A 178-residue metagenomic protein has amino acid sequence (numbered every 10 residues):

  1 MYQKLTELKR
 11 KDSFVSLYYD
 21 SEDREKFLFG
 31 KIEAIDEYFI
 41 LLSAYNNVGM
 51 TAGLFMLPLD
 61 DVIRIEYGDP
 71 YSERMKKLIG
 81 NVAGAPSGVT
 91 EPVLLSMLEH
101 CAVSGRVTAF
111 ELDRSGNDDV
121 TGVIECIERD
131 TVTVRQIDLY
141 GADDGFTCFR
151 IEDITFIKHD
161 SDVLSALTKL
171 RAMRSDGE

Functional and structural regions predicted by a protein language model:
M1-F27, I40-L41, Y45-N117, D138-E178: Short glycine-rich, low-complexity segments
V15-L17, I32, F110, I124 (+1 more regions): Hydrophobic beta-strand residues in large extracellular and virion-surface proteins
K26-E33, D119-C126: Short beta-strand-centered aromatic/proline hotspots
E33-V48, E125-D138: Short, compositionally biased strand/turn segments that nucleate or flank brief secondary-structure elements
